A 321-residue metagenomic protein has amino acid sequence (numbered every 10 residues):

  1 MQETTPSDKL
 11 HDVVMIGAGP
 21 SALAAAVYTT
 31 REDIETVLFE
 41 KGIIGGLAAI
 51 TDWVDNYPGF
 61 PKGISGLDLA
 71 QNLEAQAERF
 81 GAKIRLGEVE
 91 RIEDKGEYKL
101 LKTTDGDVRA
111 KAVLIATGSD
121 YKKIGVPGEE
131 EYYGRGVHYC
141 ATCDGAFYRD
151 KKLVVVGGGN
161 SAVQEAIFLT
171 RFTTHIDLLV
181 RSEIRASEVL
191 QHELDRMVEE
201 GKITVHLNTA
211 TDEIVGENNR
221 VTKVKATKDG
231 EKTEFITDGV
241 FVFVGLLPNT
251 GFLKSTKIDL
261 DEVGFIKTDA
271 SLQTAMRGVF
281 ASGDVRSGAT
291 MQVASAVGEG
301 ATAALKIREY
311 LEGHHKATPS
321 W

Functional and structural regions predicted by a protein language model:
Q2, L10, G125, E131-F147 (+4 more regions): FAD-site-proximal beta/loop scaffold in flavoenzymes
E3-F80, G157, V163-E188: Beta1-alpha1 glycine-rich phosphate/pyrophosphate-binding loop at the start of Rossmann-like nucleotide-binding domains
K9, A77-K102, D107-A110, T170-T268 (+1 more regions): A Rossmann-like FAD-binding core segment of flavoenzymes
L10-D12, L86, R149-K151, N208 (+1 more regions): Phosphate-coordination loops involved in phosphoryl transfer and adenosine-cofactor binding
H11, I34, K111-A112, R135 (+1 more regions): Nucleotide donor/acceptor-binding cores
I84-A146: Glycine/small-residue-rich loop that forms an oxyanion/phosphate-binding "nest" at active or ligand-binding sites
V163-E165, M276, V285-W321: A conserved FAD-binding loop/helix module that cradles the flavin
